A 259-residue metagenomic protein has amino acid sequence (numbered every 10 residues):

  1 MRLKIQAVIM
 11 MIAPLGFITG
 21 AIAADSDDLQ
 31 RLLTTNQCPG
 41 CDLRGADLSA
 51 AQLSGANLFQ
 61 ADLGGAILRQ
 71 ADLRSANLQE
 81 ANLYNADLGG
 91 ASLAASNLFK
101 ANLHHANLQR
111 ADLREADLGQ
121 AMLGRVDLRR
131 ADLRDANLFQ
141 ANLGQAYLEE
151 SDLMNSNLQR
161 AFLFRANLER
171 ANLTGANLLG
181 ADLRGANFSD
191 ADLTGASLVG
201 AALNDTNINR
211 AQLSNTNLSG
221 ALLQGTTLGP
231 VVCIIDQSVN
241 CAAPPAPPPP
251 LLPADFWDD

Functional and structural regions predicted by a protein language model:
M1-V8: Bacterial N-terminal signal peptides that target proteins for export
I9-F17: Bacterial N-terminal signal peptides
T19-A23: Sec/Tat signal peptide C-region and signal peptidase I cleavage site
A24-D259: Tandem repeat scaffolds
